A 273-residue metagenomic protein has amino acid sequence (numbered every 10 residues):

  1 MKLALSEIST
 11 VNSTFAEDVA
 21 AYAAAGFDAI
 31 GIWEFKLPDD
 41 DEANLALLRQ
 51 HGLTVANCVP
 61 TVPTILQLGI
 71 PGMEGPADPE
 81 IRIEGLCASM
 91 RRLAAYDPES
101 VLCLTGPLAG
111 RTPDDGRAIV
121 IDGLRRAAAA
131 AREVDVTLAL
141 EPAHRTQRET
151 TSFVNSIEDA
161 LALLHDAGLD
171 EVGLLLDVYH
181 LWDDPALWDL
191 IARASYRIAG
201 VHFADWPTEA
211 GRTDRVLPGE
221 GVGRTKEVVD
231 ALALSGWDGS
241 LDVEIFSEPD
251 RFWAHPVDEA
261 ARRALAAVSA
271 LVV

Functional and structural regions predicted by a protein language model:
M1-G26, A88-R91, D97-E99, D159-V172 (+1 more regions): Histidine-acidic metal/acid-base catalytic patches
L5, A29-E34, L175-D177: Short catalytic-loop micro-motif centered on adjacent basic/acidic residues
S9, E34-K36, T61-T64, T105-A109 (+4 more regions): Active-site-proximal loop/turn and secondary-structure-junction residues that shape catalytic pockets, frequently
A21, A25-D39, V59, T64: N-terminal substrate-binding region of glycoside hydrolase catalytic domains
G31, N57-V59, L102, A139 (+2 more regions): Conserved beta-strand positions in the central sheet of alpha/beta enzyme cores
G31-H51, T105, R111-T112, R148: Glycine-rich, proline-tolerant flexible connector loops at the mouths of alpha/beta enzymes
T64-E74, A109-P113, R145-T150, E209-R215 (+1 more regions): A short acidic, helix-capping loop that chelates divalent metal ions and anchors anionic groups
E74-G173, D183: Active-site acidic/histidine proton-transfer and metal-coordination neighborhood in alpha/beta enzyme cores
